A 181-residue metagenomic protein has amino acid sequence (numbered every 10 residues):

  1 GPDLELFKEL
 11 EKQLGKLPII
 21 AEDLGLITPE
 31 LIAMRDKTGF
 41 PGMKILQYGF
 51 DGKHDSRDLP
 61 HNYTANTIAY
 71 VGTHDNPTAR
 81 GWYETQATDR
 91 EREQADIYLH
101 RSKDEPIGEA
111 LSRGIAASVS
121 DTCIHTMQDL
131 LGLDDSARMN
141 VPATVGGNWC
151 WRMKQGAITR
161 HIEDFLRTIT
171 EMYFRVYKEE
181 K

Functional and structural regions predicted by a protein language model:
G1-K181: Catalytic cores of glycan-processing enzymes that make or break glycosidic bonds
